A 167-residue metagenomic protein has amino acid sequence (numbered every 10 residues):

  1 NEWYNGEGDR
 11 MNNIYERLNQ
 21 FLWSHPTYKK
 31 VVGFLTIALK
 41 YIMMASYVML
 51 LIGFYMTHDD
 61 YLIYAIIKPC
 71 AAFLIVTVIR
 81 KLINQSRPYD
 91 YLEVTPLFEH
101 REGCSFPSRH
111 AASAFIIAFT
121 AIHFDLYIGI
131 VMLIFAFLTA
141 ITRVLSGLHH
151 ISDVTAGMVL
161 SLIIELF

Functional and structural regions predicted by a protein language model:
E2-A45, V76-R101: N-terminal transmembrane-helix/juxtamembrane module of multi-pass inner/ER membrane proteins
K29-V32, D60, F124: Short alpha-helical transmembrane interface motifs in multi-pass membrane proteins
I37-L51, V131-I134: Hydrophobic alpha-helical transmembrane segments
S46-T57, I79, F119, H123 (+1 more regions): Residue-level signal for alpha-helical transmembrane segments in multi-pass membrane proteins
L50-I75: Interfacial segments of alpha-helical transmembrane regions
M56-D59, N84-Y89, G147-S152: Transmembrane helix-loop junctions in multipass membrane proteins, especially transporters and channels
A72-V76, R80, T139, I164-E165: Alpha-helical transmembrane segments of multipass membrane proteins
L92-F167: Membrane-embedded catalytic cores of phosphoryl/pyrophosphoryl-handling enzymes
